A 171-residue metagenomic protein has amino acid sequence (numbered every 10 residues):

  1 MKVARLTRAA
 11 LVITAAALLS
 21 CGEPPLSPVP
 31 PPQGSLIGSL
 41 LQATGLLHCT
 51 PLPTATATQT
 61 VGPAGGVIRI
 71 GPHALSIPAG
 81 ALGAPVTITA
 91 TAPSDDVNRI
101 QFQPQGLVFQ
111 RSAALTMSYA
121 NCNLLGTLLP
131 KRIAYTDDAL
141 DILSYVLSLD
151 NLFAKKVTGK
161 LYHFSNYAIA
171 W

Functional and structural regions predicted by a protein language model:
M1-S20: Sec-dependent bacterial lipoprotein signal peptides
A17-L52, W171: Bacterial Sec-dependent N-terminal signal peptides
L40-G80, A84-T87: Post-signal-peptide N-terminal segment of Sec-exported extracytoplasmic proteins
T54, T60-G65, A84-A139: Proteolytic processing hotspots in large secreted/extracellular or virion-associated proteins and select intracellular
G106-L107, N151-F153: Short proline/glycine- and polar residue-rich coil/turn motifs
S144-L152: Solvent-exposed serine/threonine-rich low-complexity stretches and specific carbohydrate-binding patches
K156-W171: C-terminal beta-strand-rich structural cap/linker in extracellular carbohydrate-active enzymes
